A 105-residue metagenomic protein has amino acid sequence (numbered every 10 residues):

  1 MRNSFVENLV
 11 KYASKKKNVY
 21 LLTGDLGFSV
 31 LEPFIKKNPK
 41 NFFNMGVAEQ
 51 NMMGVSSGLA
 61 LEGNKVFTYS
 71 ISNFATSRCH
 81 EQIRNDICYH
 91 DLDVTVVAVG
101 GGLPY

Functional and structural regions predicted by a protein language model:
M1-Y105: Thiamine diphosphate
